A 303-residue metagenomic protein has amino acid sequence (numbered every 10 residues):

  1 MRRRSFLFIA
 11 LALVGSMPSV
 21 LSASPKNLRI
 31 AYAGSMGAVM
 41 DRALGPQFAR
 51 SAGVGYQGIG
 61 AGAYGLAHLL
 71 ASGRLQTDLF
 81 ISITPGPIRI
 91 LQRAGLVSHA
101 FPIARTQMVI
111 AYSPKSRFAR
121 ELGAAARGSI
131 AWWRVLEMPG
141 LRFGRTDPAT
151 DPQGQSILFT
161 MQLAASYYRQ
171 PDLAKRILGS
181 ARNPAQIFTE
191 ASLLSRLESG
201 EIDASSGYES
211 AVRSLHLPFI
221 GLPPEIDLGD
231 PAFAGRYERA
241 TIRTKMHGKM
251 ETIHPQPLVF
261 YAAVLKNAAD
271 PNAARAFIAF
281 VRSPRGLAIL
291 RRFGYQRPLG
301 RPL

Functional and structural regions predicted by a protein language model:
M1, P18-S24: C-terminal segment of N-terminal export signals and the immediately downstream linker at the start of the mature
R3-L7: N-terminal export leaders
F8-S16: Bacterial N-terminal signal peptides
A23-G73, T84-P85, Q92-R93, S113-L303: Exported/periplasmic ABC-transporter solute-binding proteins
Q76-I81, I88-P102: Short beta-strand-centered segments that line the small-molecule binding cleft or hinge of alpha/beta clamshell
I110: Serine endopeptidase catalytic core focused on the charge-relay Asp
